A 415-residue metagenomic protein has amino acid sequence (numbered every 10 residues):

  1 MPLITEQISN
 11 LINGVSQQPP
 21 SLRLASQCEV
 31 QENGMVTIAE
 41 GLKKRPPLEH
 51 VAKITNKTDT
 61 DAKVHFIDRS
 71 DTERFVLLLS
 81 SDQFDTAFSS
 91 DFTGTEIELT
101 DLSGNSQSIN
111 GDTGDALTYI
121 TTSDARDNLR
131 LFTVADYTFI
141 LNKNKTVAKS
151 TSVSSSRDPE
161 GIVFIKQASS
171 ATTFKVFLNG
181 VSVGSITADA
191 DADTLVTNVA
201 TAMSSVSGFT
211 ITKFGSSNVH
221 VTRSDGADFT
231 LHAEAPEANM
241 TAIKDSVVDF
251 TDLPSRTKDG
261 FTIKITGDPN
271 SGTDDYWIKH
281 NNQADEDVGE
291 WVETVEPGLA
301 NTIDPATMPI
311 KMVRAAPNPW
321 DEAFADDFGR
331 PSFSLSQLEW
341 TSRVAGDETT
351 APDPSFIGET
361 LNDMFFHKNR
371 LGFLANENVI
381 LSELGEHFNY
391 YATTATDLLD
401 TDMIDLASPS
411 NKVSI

Functional and structural regions predicted by a protein language model:
M1-D101, F250-I415: N-terminal beta-propeller domains
Q31, V147-K149, V176: Structural signature of extracellular appendage/secretion-system components
V51-T55, S152-S154, V219: Post-signal-peptide, soluble extracytosolic/periplasmic N-terminal scaffold domains of envelope/secretory systems
D59-H65, T72-R74, S80-D136, N142 (+5 more regions): Extended, beta-strand-rich, solvent-exposed assembly scaffolds of outer structural proteins
S106, V147, I380: Flexible, glycine-rich phosphate/dinucleotide-binding loops and adjacent beta-alpha linkers at cofactor/substrate
T122-S150, T360-E377: Short, solvent-exposed linear motifs at loop/edge-of-secondary-structure regions
N144-K149, S155-G161: Sec-dependent N-terminal signal peptides of Gram-negative outer-membrane/periplasmic proteins
N239-K244: Short acidic-hydrophobic catalytic motif
